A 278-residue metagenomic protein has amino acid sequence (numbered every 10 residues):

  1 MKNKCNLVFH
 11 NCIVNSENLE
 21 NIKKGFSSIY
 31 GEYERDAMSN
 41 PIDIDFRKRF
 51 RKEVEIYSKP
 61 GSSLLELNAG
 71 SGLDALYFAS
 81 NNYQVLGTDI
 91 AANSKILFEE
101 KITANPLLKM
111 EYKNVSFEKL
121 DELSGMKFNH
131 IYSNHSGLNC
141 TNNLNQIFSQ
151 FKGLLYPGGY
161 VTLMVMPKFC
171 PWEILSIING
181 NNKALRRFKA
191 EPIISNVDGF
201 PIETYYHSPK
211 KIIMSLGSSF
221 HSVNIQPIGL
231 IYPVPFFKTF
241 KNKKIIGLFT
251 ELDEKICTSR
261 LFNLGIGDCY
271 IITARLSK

Functional and structural regions predicted by a protein language model:
K2-K59, L73, Y77: Conserved class I S-adenosyl-L-methionine
S71-K119: Class I SAM-dependent methyltransferase SAM/SAH-binding core
E122-I131: A short acidic, Gly/Pro-enriched loop at the edge of an enzyme's catalytic core that lines a small-molecule cofactor
H130-N143: A short SAM/SAH-binding and catalytic strip from SAM-dependent methyltransferases
N145-Y160: A short glycine-rich, Lys/Arg-flanked "PGG" loop and its adjoining helix->strand segment in the class I
V161-A190: Conserved class I S-adenosyl-L-methionine
S195-K211: Acceptor-substrate binding/catalytic loop of class I
K210, M214, N224-K278: A C-terminal cap/extension of S-adenosyl-L-methionine-dependent methyltransferases that defines the acceptor-substrate
